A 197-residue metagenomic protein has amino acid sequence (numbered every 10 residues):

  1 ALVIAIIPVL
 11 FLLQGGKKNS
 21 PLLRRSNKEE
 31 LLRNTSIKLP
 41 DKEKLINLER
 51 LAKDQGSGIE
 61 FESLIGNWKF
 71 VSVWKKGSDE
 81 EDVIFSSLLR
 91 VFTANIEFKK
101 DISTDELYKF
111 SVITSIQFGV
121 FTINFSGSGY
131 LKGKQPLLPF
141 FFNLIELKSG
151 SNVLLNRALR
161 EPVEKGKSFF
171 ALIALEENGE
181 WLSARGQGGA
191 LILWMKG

Functional and structural regions predicted by a protein language model:
A1-K17: Terminal signal-anchor or tail-anchor transmembrane helices that tether membrane-associated enzymes to cellular
L13-G197: Soluble ligand-binding/transfer domains with enclosed cavities or grooves
